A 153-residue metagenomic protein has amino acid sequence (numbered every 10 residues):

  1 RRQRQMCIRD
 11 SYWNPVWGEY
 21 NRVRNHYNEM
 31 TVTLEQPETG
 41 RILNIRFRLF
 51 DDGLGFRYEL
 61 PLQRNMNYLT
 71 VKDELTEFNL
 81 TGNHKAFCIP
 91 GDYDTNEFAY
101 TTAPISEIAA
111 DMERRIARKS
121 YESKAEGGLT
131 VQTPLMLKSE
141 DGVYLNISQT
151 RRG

Functional and structural regions predicted by a protein language model:
Q3-I8: Short, small-residue-biased leader/transition segments that mark boundaries at the very start of proteins
R9-W17, I42: Charged, amphipathic alpha-helical segments
V23, Q36, R41-G153: Catalytic and substrate-binding clefts that recognize carbohydrates or anionic sugar/phosphate headgroups
R24-T33: Short, hydrophobic/aromatic-rich segments at coil-to-beta transitions
